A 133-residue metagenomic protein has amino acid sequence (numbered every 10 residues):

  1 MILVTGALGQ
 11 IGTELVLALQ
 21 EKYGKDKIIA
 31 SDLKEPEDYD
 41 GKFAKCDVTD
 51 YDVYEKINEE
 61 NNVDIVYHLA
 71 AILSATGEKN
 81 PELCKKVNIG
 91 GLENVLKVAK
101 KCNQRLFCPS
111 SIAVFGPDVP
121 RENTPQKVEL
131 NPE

Functional and structural regions predicted by a protein language model:
I2-Y23: N-terminal Rossmann NAD(P)H-binding glycine-rich loop of SDR-like oxidoreductase domains
T5, S31, V66-I72, L106-I112: SDR active-site strand-loop-helix element
G24-E37: Conserved glycine-rich Rossmann-like NAD(P)H-binding loop of the short-chain dehydrogenase/reductase
K42, V48-V87, P117: NAD(P)H-binding glycine-rich loop region in Rossmannoid oxidoreductase-like domains and their noncatalytic homologs
D50, I65, G90-N94, R105 (+1 more regions): Conserved cofactor-binding/catalytic machinery of classical short-chain dehydrogenase/reductase
A75-T76, P109-E122: Conserved catalytic-site region of short-chain dehydrogenase/reductase
K85-L92, F107, A113: Short alpha-helix in the Rossmann-fold core of NAD(P)-dependent oxidoreductases
K86, G90-G91, V119-E133: Catalytic helix-loop patch of NAD(P)-dependent Rossmann-fold dehydrogenases
